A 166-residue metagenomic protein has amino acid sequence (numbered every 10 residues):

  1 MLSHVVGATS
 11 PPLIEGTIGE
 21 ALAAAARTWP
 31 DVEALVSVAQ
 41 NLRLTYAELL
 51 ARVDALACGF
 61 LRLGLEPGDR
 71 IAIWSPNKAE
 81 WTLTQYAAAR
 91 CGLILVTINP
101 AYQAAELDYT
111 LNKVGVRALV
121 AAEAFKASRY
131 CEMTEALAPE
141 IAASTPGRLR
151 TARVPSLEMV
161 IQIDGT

Functional and structural regions predicted by a protein language model:
M1-G16: Flexible, non-catalytic linker and terminal segments flanking ANL/adenylate-forming cores
P11, L42, Y46, T97 (+1 more regions): Flexible, glycine- and charge-enriched loops at secondary-structure boundaries
P12-A34, A51: A short N-terminal helical cap/helix-turn-helix that marks the beginning of AMP-binding/adenylate-forming
I14, A34-Y86, Q103-D108: Conserved AMP-binding/adenylate-forming core of the ANL superfamily
L22, T84, T134: Aromatic/hydrophobic pocket-lining residues that form π-stacking "cages" and hydrophobic walls in ligand
V32-E33, D69, E132, E158: Extracytoplasmic/periplasmic beta-strand context in beta-sandwich domains, especially the cupredoxin/COX2 CuA-binding
L63, C91-T166: Structural core segment of the AMP-binding/adenylate-forming
